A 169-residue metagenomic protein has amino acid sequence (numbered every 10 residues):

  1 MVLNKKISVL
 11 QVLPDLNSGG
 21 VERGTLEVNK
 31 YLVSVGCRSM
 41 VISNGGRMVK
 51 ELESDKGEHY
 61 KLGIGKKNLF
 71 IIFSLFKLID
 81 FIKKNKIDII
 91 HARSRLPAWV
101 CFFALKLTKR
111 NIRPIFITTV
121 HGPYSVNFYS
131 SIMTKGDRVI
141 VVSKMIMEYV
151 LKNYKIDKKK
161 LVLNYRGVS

Functional and structural regions predicted by a protein language model:
M1-S169: Membrane-interface segments of envelope glycosyltransferases acting on lipid-linked substrates or membrane lipids
